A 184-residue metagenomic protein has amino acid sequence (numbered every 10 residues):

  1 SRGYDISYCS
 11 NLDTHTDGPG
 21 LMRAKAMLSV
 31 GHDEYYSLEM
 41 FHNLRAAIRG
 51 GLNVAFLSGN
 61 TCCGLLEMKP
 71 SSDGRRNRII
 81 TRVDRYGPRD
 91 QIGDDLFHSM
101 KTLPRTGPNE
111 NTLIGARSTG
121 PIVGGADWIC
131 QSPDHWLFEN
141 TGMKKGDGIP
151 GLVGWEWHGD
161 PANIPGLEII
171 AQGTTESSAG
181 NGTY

Functional and structural regions predicted by a protein language model:
S1-R23: Aromatic-Pro/Gly-enriched surface loop or interdomain linker that acts as a lid/target-recognition segment
S10-L12, S58, G173: Residues at the C-termini of beta-strands that transition into short coil/loop
L12-G18, E39-N43, T183: Alpha-helical scaffolding within the catalytic cores of extracellular/periplasmic polymer-degrading hydrolases
L21-E67: Short alpha-beta junction capping motif
C62-G182: An acidic, glycine-rich "communication" segment
